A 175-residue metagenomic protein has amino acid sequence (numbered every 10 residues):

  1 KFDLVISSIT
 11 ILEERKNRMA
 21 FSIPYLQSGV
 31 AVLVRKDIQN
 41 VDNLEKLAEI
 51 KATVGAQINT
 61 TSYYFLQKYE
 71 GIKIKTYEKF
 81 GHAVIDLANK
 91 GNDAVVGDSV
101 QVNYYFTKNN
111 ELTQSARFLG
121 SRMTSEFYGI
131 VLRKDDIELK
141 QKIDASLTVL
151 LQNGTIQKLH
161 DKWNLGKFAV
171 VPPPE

Functional and structural regions predicted by a protein language model:
K1-A48, S115-M123: Acidic, polar ligand-binding/catalytic clefts
K1-L4, R18-A20, E45-K46, K68-Y69 (+2 more regions): Short helices/loops that flank or line small-molecule/ion binding pockets
F2, D37, A52, G71 (+5 more regions): Sec-exported extracytoplasmic/periplasmic mature domains
L4-L12, Q57-T60, K79-F80, V96-K108 (+2 more regions): Beta->alpha turn/N-cap motifs
R15, L26-V34, S99, N103-T148 (+1 more regions): Periplasmic-binding protein-like
A31-V84, S99-N103, K142: Bilobed "Venus flytrap"/periplasmic-binding protein-like clamshell domains and structurally analogous long
N43-K46, I50, D98, D135-V149 (+2 more regions): Short amphipathic alpha-helical coupling segments at ligand-binding clamshell hinges and other catalytic/signaling
T61-K75, Q114, F118, L147-E175: Ligand-binding clefts/hinges and TM-proximal coupling segments of bilobed small-molecule sensing domains
